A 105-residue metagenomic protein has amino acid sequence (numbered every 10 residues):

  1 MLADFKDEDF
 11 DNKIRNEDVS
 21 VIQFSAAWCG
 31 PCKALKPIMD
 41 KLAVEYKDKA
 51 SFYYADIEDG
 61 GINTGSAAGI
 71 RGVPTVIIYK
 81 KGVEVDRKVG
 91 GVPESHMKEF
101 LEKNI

Functional and structural regions predicted by a protein language model:
L2-V19: A short beta-strand-turn-helix
D4-F5, F24, M39, A43 (+1 more regions): Thiol-based oxidoreductase modules, predominantly thioredoxin-like and allied folds used for disulfide exchange
D9-F10, G60-T64: Short acidic active-site motifs
D18, S25-W28, G72: Short pre-active-site segment immediately N-terminal to redox-active cysteine/selenocysteine motifs in thiol-based
F24-I38: Conserved redox-active cysteine motifs that mediate thiol-disulfide chemistry, especially di-cysteine Cys-X(1-2)-Cys
S66-R71: A short glycine-leucine-enriched loop at secondary-structure breakpoints that most characteristically corresponds
G72, I78-I105: Non-catalytic, surface beta->alpha helical segment in thiol-disulfide oxidoreductase systems
